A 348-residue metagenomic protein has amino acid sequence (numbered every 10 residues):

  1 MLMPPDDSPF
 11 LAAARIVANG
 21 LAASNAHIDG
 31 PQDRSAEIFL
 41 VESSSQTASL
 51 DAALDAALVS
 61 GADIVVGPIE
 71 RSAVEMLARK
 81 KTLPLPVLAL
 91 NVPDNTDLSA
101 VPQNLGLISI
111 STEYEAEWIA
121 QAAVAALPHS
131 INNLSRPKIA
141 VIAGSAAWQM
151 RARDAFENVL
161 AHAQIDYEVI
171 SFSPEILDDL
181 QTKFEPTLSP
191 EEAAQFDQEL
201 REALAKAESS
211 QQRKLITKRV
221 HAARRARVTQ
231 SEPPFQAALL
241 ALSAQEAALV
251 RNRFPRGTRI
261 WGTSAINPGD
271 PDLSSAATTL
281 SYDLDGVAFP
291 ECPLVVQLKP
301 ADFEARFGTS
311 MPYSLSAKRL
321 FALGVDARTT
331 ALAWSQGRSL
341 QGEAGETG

Functional and structural regions predicted by a protein language model:
M1-N19: Extracytoplasmic "Venus flytrap"
P5-P9, S44-T47, E70-V74, V92-D97 (+5 more regions): Solvent-exposed loop/turn segments at secondary-structure junctions within structured extracellular/periplasmic domains
A13, D33-I38, A53, L58 (+1 more regions): Extended repeat-based interaction scaffolds and adjacent low-complexity, acidic/S/T/P-biased segments that form broad
A13-D33: Short, polar/charged alpha-helical segment
H27-Q46, P102-G106, A161-R213: Short beta-strand elements in bilobed, periplasmic/extracellular small-molecule ligand-binding domains
T47-D63, K183-A194, R219-P233: Short, well-structured alpha-helical segments in soluble
D63-I170, P268-D270, T279: Extracytoplasmic ligand/sensor domains, especially the bilobed periplasmic-binding protein
N104-L105, T112-E113, L188-V220, E232-F235 (+2 more regions): Extracellular/periplasmic periplasmic-binding protein-like sensory domains
